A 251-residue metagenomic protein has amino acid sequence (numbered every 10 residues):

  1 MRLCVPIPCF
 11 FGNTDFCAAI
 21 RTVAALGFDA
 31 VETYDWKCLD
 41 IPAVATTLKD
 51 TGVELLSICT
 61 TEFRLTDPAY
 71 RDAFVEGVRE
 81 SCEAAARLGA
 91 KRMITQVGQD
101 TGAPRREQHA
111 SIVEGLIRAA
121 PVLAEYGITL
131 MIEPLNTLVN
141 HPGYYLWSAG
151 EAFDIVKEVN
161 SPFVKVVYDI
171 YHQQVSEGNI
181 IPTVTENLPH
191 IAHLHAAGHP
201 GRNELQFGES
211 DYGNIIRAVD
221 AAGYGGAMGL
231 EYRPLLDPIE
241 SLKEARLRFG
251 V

Functional and structural regions predicted by a protein language model:
M1-G27, K37, G89-K91, L146-Y168 (+1 more regions): Histidine-acidic metal/acid-base catalytic patches
M1-P8, E54-L65, G98-D100, V139: N-terminal small/glycine-rich loop or linker at the start of catalytic domains across soluble metabolic enzymes
C17, C38-L56: Glycine-rich, positively charged N-terminal anion/phosphate-binding segment
E32, S57-C59, I94, M131 (+2 more regions): Conserved beta-strand positions in the central sheet of alpha/beta enzyme cores
W36-I41, T60-R64: Short active-site-proximal "capping" loops at secondary-structure junctions
K37, D50, D67-K165, V175: Active-site acidic/histidine proton-transfer and metal-coordination neighborhood in alpha/beta enzyme cores
I41-A45, Y70, R105-E107, P238-S241: Metal-dependent catalytic neighborhoods of phosphoester/phosphodiester hydrolases
A43-T51, R118-E125, T183, N214-A218: Catalytic-core regions built around general acid/base machinery
